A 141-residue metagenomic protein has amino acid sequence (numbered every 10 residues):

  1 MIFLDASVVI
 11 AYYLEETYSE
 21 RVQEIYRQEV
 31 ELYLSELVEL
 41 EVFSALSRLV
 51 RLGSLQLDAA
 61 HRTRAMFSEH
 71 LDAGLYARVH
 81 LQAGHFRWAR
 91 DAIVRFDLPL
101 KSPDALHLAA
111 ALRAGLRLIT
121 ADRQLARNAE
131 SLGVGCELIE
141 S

Functional and structural regions predicted by a protein language model:
M1, P99-S102, R117: Residue-level "hotspot" positions that anchor or transmit function at local structural transition points
M1-E20, D72, Y76: Metal-dependent nucleic-acid phosphoesterase active-site entry motif
I2, L32, D104: Residues that recognize and position ribonucleotide moieties
S7-V8, L37, R123-Q124: Alpha-helix/helix-capping structural signal
Q23-Y33, L37-L100, A109-R113, R127-L132 (+1 more regions): PIN-domain endoribonuclease scaffold, especially VapC-family toxins
S35, P103, A121: Replace "coordinates the UDP/GDP/TDP-sugar" with "coordinates nucleotide-activated sugar donors
R78, L118-I119: A short beta-strand/loop micro-motif in the catalytic core of glycosyltransferases that engages the nucleotide-sugar
